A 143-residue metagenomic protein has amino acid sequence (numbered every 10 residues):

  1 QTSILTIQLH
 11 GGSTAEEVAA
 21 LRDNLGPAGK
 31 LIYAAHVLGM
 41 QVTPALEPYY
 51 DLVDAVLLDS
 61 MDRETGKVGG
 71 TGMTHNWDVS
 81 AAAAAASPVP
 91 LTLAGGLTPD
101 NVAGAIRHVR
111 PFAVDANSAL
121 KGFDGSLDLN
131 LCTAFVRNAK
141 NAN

Functional and structural regions predicted by a protein language model:
Q1-L93: Conserved anion-binding
I4, P111-V114: Proline-aspartate-enriched helix->loop->beta-strand connector
G11-G12, G69-G72, G95-G96, A113 (+2 more regions): Glycine-centered flexibility sites
A20-R22, I106-R107, N117-N143: C-terminal helical cap(s) of enzyme catalytic domains, especially alpha/beta-barrels
G29-L31, V114-N117: Short, structured secondary-structure boundary patches
Q41, K67, N101, D124-L127: Secondary-structure boundary/capping motif
H75, L97-D100, L127-N130: Residue-level signal for the nucleotide or nucleotide-sugar donor/cofactor binding architecture
L91-R107, K121: A C-terminal functional module that forms or caps the active site or interfaces directly with catalytic machinery
